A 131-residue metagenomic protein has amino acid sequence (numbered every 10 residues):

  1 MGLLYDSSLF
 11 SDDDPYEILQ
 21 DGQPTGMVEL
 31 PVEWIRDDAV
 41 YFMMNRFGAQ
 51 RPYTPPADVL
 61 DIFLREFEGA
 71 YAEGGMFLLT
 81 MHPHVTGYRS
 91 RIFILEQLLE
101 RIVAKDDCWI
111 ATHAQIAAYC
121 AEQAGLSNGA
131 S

Functional and structural regions predicted by a protein language model:
M1-E73: Active-site-adjacent pocket scaffolds in enzyme catalytic domains
Y5, A57-S131: C-terminal domain-boundary segment and adjacent tail
